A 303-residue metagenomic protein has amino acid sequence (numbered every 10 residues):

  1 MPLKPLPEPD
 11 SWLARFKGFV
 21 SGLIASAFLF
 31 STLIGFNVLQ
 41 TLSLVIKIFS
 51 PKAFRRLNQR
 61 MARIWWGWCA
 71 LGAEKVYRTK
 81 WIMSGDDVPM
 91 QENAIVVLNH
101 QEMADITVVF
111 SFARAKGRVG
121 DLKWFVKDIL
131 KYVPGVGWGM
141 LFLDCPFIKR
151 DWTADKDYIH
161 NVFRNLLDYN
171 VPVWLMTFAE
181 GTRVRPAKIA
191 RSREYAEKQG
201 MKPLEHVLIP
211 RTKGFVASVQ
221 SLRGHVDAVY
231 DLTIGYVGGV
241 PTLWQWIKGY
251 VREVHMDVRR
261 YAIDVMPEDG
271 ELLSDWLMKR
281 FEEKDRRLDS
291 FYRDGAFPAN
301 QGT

Functional and structural regions predicted by a protein language model:
P2-I95, H100, T107-V108: Membrane-anchoring hydrophobic helices of lipid-metabolizing enzymes
W12-G22, S26, F142-D155, D294-F297 (+1 more regions): Basic, amphipathic N-terminal segments that precede the first structured/catalytic domain
K17, R55-R63, M103, K156 (+3 more regions): Generic detection of long, well-ordered alpha-helical segments
F49-F54, D151-W152, Q199, M266-L272: Alpha-helix capping and helix-coil boundary motifs
A53-L57, I64-C69, A73-D86, E92 (+5 more regions): Domain-wide signal for the mature, well-folded portions of proteins, strongly enriched in nucleus-encoded organellar
K75-Q245, R260-A262: Soluble catalytic domains of membrane acyltransferases
V216, Q220-T303: Long, non-transmembrane cytosolic or organellar matrix-exposed soluble domains/tails of integral membrane proteins
